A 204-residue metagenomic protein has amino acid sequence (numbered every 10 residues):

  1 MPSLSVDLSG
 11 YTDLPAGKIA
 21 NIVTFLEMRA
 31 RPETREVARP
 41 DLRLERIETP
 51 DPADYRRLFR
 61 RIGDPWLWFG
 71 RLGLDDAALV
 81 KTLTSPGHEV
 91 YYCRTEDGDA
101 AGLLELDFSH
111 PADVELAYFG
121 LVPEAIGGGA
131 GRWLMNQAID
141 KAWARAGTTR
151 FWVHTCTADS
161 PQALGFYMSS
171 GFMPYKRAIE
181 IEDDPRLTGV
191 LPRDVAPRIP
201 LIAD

Functional and structural regions predicted by a protein language model:
M1-R43, E48: Acyl-donor-binding surface of acyltransferase catalytic domains
S3-N21, I181-D204: Acidic/histidine-enriched, glycine/proline-rich intrinsically disordered or flexible terminal extensions
T24-R29, G165-P197: Active-site/acyl-donor-binding loops of N-acyltransferases
A38-G70, R193: Short amphipathic alpha-helix that is part of the acyltransferase structural core
G70-A77, L83-P123: A conserved beta-strand-loop-helix scaffold within acyl/acetyltransferase catalytic domains
L121, G127-A142, G165-S169: Conserved acetyl-CoA-binding loop-helix of GNAT-fold acetyltransferases
I126, V153-A163, E180-R186: Conserved beta-strand-loop-alpha-helix junction that forms the acyl-donor binding cleft
A142-T155: Conserved GNAT acetyl-CoA-binding A-motif
